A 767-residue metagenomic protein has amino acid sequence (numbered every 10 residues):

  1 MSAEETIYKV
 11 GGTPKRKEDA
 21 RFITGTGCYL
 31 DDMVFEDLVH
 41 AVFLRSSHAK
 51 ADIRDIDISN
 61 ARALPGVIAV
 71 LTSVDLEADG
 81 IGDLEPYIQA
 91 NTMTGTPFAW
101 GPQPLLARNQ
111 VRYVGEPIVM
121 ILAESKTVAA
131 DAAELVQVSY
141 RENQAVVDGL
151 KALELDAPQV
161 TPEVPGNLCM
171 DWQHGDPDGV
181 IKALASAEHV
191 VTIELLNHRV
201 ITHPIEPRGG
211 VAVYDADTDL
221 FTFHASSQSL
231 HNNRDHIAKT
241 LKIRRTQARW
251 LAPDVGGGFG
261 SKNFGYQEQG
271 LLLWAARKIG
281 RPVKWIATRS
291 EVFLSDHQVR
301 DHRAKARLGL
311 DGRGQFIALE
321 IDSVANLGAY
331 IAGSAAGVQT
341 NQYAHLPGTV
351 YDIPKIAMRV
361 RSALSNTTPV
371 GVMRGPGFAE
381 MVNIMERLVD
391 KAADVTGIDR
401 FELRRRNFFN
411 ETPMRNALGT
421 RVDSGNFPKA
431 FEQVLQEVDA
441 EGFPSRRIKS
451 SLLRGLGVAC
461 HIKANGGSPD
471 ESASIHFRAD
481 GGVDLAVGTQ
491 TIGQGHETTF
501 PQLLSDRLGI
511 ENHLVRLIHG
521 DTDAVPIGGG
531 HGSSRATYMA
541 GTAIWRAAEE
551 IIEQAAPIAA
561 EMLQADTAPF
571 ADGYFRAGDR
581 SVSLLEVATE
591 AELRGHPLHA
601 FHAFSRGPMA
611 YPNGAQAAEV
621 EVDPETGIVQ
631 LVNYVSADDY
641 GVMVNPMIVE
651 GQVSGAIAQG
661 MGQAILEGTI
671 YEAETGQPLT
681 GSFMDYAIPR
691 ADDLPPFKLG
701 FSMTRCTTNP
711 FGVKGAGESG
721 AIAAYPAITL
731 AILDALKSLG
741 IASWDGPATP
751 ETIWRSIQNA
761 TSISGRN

Functional and structural regions predicted by a protein language model:
M1-L168, E268, K278: Flexible, low-hydrophobicity surface segments
G12, E18-R21, Y87-G101, G166-G210 (+4 more regions): Glycine-rich loop/linker segments at domain edges
L64, V74, I88, K242-Q247 (+5 more regions): C-terminal catalytic domains of large/alpha subunits in multi-subunit enzymes
I81-P86, A132-L135, H203, A225 (+12 more regions): Short acidic, glycine/serine/threonine-rich loops at helix termini
R108, E206-V211, R303, P469-S474 (+2 more regions): Short glycine-rich loop/turn motifs
N109-V111, R244-A252, R277-T288, V292: Conserved catalytic cysteine-centered active-site region of acyl-thioester-dependent Claisen-condensing enzymes
G258-G280, K284-I286, H496-L504: Thiamine diphosphate
R281-L327, T542-A571: Phosphate/diphosphate-binding loops
